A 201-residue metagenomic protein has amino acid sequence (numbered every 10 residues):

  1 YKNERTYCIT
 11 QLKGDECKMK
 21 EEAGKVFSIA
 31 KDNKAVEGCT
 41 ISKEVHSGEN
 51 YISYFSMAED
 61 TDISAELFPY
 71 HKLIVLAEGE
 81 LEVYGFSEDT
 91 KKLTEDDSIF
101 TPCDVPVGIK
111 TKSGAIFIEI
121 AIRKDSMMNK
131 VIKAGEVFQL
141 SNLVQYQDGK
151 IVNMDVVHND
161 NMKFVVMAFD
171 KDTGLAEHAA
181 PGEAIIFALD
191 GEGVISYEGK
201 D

Functional and structural regions predicted by a protein language model:
C8-Y51, T94-E95, G114-K163: A short, N-terminal "cap"/entry segment at the start of jelly-roll beta-barrel domains of the cupin/DSBH fold
V36-C39, Y51-F68, K163-A180: Conserved short histidine dyad/triad with adjacent acidic residue
I52-S56, L73, T90, S98-F100 (+2 more regions): Conserved hydrophobic/aromatic beta-strand scaffold that supports enzyme active sites
Y54, V83, F117-E119, I195: Short hydrophobic/aromatic-rich beta-strand segments that constitute the beta-sheet cores of beta-sandwich/beta-barrel
I63-A65, V83-Y84, T101, P106-K112 (+2 more regions): Short beta-strand His + acidic residue motifs that chelate non-heme Fe in jelly-roll/DSBH and cupin folds
Y70-E82, F86, P181-E198: Glycine- and acidic-residue-biased ligand/ion/polar-headgroup-sensing regions
S87-C103, G199-D201: Short acidic-glycine-tyrosine-enriched beta hairpin
